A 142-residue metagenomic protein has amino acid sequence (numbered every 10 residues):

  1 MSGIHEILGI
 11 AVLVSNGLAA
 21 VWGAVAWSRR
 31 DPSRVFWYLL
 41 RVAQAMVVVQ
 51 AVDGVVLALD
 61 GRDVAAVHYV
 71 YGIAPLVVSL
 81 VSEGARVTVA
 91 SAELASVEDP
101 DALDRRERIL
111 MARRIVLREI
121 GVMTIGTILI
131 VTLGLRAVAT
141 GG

Functional and structural regions predicted by a protein language model:
M1-G142: Polytopic transmembrane helical bundles with strong interfacial aromatic enrichment
